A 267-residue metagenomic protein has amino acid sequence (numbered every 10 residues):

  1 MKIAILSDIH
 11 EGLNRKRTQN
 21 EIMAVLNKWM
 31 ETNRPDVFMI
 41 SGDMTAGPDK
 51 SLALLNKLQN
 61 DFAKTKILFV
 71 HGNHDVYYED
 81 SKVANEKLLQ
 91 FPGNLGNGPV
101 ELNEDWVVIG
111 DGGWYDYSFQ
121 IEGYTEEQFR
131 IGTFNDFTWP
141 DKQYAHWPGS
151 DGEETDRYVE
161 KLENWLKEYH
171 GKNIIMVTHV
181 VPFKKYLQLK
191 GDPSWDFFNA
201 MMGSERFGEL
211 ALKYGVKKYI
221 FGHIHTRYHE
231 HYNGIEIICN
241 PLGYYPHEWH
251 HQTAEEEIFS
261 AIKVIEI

Functional and structural regions predicted by a protein language model:
M1-A4, V100-G110, H231-E236: Beta-strand-turn-beta hairpins that frame and shape the catalytic cleft of phosphate-ester-processing enzymes
M1-A63, V76-S81, T138-P148: N-terminal active-site segment of His-dependent metallophosphoesterases
I5-S7, F38-D43, I67-N73, N94-G98 (+4 more regions): Active-site neighborhood of phospho(di)ester-bond hydrolases with catalytic His/Asp-centered motifs
H10-R15, T45-K50, N73-S81, V100-L102 (+4 more regions): Active-site environment of divalent metal-dependent phosphoester hydrolases
R17, L102, Q188-G215, H225-I267: Binuclear metal-dependent phosphoesterase catalytic core
F62, F91, N164-N173, E209-Y219: A structural motif corresponding to the C-terminal end of an alpha-helix and its immediate exit/capping segment
L68-Y124, Q128-I131, T138: A basic- and aromatic-enriched beta-loop-alpha substructure that forms the phosphate/nucleotide- and DNA/RNA-contacting
I109-K172, V180-F197: Active-site-proximal loop/helix segment associated with metal-binding centers of metalloenzymes
